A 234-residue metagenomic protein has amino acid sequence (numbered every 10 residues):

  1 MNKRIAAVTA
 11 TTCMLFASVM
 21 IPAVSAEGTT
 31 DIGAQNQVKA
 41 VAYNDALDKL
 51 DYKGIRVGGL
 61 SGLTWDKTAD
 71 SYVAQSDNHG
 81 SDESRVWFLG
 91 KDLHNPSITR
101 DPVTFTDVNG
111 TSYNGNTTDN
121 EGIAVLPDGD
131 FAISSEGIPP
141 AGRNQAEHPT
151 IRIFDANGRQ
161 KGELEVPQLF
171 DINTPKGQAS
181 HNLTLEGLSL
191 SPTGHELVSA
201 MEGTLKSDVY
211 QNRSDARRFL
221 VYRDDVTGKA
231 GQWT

Functional and structural regions predicted by a protein language model:
M1-T9: Bacterial N-terminal signal peptides that target proteins for export
I5-A6, M14, A26: Generic early N-terminus positional signal peaking at residue ~5-7
A6-A7, M20, L205: Intrinsically disordered, low-complexity segments enriched in glycine/proline and serine/threonine
A10-V19: Bacterial N-terminal signal peptides
V19-T29: Sec-dependent signal peptide cleavage junction
E27-T234: Sequence/structural signature of beta-propeller domains
